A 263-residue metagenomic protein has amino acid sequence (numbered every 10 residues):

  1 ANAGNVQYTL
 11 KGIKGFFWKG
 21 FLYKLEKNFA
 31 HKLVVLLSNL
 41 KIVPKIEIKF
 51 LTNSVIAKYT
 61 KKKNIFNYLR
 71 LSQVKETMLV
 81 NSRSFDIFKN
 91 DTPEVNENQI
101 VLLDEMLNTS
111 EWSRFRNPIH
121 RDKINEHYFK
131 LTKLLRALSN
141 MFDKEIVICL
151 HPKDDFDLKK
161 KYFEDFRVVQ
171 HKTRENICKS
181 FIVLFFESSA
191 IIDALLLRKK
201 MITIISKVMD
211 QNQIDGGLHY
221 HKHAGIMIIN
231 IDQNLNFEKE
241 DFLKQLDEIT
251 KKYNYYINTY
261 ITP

Functional and structural regions predicted by a protein language model:
A1-K89, I191: Active-site and donor-binding regions of nucleotide-sugar-utilizing enzymes
N2-V6, N81-F85, Q170-E175, S206-Q211: Short, acidic/turn-prone active-site loops that include or flank metal/cofactor- and phosphate-binding residues
I48, Q99, F181-I182: Structural motif
S82, K144-L197, M201: Donor nucleotide-activated moiety binding/catalytic core segment of transferases that use nucleotide-activated donors
D86-S110: Nucleotide-sugar donor-binding and catalytic loop/hinge architecture of NDP-sugar-dependent glycosyltransferases
L102, E126-Q170, G217-A224: Catalytic donor nucleotide-activated moiety binding site of glycosyltransferases and closely related
N108-K130: A solvent-exposed, charged loop/short amphipathic helix patch at secondary-structure junctions
K160-E164, S189-T262: Catalytic binding pocket for nucleotide-activated donors in carbohydrate/polymer assembly enzymes
